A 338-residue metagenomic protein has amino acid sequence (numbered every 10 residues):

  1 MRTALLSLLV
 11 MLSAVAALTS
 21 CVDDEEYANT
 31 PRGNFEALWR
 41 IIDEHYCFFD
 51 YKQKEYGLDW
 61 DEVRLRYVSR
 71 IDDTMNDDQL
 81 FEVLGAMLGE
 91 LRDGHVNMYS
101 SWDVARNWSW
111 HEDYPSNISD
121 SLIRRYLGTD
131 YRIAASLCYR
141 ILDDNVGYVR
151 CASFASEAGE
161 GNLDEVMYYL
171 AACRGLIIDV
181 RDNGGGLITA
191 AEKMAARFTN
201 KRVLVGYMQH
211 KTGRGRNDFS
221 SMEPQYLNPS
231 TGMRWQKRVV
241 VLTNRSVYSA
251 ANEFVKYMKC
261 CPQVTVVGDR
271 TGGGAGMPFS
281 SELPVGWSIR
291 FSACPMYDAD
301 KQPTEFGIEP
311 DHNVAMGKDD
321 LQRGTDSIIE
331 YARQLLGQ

Functional and structural regions predicted by a protein language model:
M1-A28: Bacterial Sec-dependent N-terminal signal peptides
S13, Y168, T231-R234: Structural motif
S20-H210, N217-P224, R238, S280 (+2 more regions): Flexible, low-complexity junctional segments that flank or bridge functional domains
T189-R323: Conserved acidic, small-residue-rich alpha-beta core segments centered on
Y257, I329-Y331: Solvent-exposed alpha-helical segments and adjacent loops that form catalytic or protein-interaction surfaces
Y331-Q338: C-terminal alpha-helix
